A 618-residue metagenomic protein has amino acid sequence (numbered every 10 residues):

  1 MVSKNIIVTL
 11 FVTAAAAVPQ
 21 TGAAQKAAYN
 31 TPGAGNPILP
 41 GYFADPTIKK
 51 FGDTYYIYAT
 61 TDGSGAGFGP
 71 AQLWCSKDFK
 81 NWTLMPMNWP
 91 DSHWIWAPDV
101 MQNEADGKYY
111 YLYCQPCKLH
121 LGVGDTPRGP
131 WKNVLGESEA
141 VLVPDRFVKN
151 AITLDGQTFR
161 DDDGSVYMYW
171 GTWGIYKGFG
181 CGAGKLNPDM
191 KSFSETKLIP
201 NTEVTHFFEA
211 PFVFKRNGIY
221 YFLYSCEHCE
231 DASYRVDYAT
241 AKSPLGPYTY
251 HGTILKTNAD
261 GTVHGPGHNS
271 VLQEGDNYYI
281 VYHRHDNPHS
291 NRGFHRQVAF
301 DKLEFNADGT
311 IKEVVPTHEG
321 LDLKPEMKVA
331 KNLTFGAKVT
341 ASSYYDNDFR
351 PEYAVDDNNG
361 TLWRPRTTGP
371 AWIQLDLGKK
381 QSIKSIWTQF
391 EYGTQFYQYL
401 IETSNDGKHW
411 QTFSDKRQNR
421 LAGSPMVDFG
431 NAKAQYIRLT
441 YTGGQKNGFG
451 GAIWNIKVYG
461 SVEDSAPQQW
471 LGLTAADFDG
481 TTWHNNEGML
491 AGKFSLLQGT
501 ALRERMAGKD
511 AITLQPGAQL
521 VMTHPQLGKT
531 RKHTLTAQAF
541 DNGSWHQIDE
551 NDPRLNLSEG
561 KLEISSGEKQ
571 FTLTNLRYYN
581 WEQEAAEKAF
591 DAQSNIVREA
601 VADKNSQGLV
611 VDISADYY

Functional and structural regions predicted by a protein language model:
G22-A97, M101-T205, K215-G261, D276-N277 (+1 more regions): Beta-rich carbohydrate-recognition and catalytic domains
K177-D189, K324-D356: Predominantly extracellular/luminal regions of secreted and cell-surface proteins, especially disulfide-bonded
N347-F349, L473-G499, D541-Q547, Q583-A592 (+2 more regions): Short, tryptophan-glycine- and acidic/Ser/Thr-enriched carbohydrate-recognition patches
D356-S414, Q418-A466: Aromatic, loop-rich ligand-recognition surfaces of beta-strand-rich domains
Q381-I383, K433, I453-Y459, T536 (+2 more regions): Extracellular, beta-strand-rich glycan-interacting domains
H409, G460-Q468, N575-V610: Extended recognition patches within non-cytosolic domains
A501-P516: Short carbohydrate-recognition loop motifs
N551-Q570: Flexible glycan-contacting loops in extracellular carbohydrate-active proteins
